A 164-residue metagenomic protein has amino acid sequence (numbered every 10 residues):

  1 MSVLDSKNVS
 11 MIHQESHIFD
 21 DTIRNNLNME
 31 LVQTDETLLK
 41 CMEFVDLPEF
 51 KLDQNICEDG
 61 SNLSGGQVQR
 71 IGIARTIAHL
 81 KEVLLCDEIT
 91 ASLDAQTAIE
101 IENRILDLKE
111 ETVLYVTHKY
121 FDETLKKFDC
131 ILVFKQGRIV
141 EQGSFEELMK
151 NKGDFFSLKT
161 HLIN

Functional and structural regions predicted by a protein language model:
N8-H17, D59-G60, H118-Y120: ABC ATPase nucleotide-binding domain signature
S16-E58, L80, S157: Conserved "ABC signature" C-loop
D46-I71, I77-E82, N164: ABC-fold ATPase nucleotide-binding domain signature/coupling loops
I73, V116: Hydrophobic anchor residue at the start of the ABC signature
L84-E88: Catalytic Walker B motif of ABC-type/P-loop ATPase nucleotide-binding domains
A91-L93: ABC ATPase nucleotide-binding domain "signature" loop
A98-E110, F121-E123: Helical segment within the ABC ATPase nucleotide-binding domain
K126-N164: C-terminal portion of ABC ATPase nucleotide-binding domains
